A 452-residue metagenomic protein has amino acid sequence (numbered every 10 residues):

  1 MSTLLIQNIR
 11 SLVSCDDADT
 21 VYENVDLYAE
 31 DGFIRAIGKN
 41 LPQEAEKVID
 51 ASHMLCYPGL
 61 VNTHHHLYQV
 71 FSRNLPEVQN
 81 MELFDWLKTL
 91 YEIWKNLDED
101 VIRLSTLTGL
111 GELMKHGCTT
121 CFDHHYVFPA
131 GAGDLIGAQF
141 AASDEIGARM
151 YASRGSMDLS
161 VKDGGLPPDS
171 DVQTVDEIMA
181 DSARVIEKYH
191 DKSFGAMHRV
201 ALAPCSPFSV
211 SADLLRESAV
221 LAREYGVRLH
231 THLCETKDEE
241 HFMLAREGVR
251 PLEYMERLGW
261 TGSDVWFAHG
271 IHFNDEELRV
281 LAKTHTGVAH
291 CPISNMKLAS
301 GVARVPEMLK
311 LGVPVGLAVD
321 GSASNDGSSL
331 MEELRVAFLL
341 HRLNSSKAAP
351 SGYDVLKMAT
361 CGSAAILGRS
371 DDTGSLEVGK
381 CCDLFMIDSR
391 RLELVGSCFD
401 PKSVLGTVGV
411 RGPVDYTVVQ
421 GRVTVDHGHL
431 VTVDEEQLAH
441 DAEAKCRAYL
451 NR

Functional and structural regions predicted by a protein language model:
M1-Q43, M54-L55: N-terminal metal-binding scaffold of metallo-dependent hydrolase/deaminase domains
L4-N8, P42-D85, T89, L107 (+2 more regions): Replace "His-x-His-based motif
F71-I102, G131, L159-V175, K237-D264 (+2 more regions): Active-site gating loops and adjacent loop-to-helix segments of metal-dependent hydrolytic enzymes
R73-H124, P129-R149, A180-F194, E443-N451: Alpha-helical scaffold segments that flank or form the walls of functional sites
G131-G270: Metal-coordinating catalytic core of metallo-dependent amide/deamination hydrolases
G147, L221-R228, W260-S263, V280-A289 (+2 more regions): Glycine-enriched alpha-helix->loop->beta-strand junction motifs that scaffold or abut catalytic
R257-D264, P306-R391, T407-G409: His/Asp/Glu-enriched, well-ordered alpha-helical/loop segment that forms or immediately abuts the divalent-metal
C381-A439: C-terminal cap of metal-dependent C-N hydrolases
